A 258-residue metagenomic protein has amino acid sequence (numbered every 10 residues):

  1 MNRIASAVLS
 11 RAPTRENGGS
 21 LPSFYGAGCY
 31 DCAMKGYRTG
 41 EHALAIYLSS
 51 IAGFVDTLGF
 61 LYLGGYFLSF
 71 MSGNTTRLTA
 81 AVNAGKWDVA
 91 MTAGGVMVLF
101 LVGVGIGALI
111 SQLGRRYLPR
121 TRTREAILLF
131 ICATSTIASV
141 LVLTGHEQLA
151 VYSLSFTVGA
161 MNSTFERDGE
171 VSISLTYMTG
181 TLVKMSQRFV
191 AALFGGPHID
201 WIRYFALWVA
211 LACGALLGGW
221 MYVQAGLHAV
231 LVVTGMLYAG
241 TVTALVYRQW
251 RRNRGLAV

Functional and structural regions predicted by a protein language model:
S6-S23: N-terminal amphipathic/hydrophobic targeting modules at extreme N-termini, encompassing cleavable Sec/SRP-type signal
Y25, Y30-V258: Alpha-helical transmembrane segments of multi-pass membrane proteins
